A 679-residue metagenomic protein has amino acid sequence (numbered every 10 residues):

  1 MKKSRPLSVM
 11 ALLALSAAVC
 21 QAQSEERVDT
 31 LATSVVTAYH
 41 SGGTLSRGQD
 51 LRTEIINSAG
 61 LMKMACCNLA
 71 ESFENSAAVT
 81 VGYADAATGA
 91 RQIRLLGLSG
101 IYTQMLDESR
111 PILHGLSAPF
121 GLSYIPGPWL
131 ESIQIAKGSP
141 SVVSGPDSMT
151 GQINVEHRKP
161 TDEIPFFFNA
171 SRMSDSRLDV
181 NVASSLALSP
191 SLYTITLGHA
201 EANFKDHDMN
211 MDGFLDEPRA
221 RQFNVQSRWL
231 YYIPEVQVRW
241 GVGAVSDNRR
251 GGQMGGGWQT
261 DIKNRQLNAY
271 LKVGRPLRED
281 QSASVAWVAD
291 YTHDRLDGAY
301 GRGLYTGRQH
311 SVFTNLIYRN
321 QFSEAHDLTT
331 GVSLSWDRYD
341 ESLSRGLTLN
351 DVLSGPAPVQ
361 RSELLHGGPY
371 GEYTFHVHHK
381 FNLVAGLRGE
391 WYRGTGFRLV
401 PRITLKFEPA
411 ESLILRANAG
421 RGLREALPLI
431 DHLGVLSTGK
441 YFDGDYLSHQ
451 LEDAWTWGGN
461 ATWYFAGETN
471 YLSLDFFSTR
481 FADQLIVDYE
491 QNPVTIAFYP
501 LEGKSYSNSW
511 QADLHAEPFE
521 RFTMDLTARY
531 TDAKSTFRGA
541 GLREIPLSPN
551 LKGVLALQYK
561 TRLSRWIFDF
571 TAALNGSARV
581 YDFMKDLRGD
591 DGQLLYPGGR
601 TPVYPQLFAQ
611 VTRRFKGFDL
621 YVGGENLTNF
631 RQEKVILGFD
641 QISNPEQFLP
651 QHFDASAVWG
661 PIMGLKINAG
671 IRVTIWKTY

Functional and structural regions predicted by a protein language model:
V28, T33-M64, Q92, G100 (+1 more regions): N-terminal periplasmic "start-of-domain" segments of outer-membrane beta-barrel proteins
A70-P111: Extracytoplasmic beta-strand/coil segments of soluble accessory domains associated with Gram-negative outer-membrane
Q92, R110-K137, V225: Short acidic/polar hinge/loop motifs at secondary-structure boundaries that mediate gating or recognition
Y124-P165: A beta-strand signature from Gram-negative outer-membrane beta-barrel systems, especially the internal plug domain
N203-N224, L230-S282, Y291-Q309: Flexible loop and strand-edge segments within Gram-negative outer membrane beta-barrel domains
S284-G298, E408, I414-R416, S448-Y506: Membrane-embedded beta-barrel scaffold of Gram-negative outer-membrane proteins
H376-K380, F476-R480, P500-K585, R672-Y679: Gram-negative outer-membrane beta-barrel transporters
L574-R588, T612-Y679: C-terminal beta-signal and adjacent terminal beta-strands/loops of Gram-negative outer-membrane beta-barrel proteins
